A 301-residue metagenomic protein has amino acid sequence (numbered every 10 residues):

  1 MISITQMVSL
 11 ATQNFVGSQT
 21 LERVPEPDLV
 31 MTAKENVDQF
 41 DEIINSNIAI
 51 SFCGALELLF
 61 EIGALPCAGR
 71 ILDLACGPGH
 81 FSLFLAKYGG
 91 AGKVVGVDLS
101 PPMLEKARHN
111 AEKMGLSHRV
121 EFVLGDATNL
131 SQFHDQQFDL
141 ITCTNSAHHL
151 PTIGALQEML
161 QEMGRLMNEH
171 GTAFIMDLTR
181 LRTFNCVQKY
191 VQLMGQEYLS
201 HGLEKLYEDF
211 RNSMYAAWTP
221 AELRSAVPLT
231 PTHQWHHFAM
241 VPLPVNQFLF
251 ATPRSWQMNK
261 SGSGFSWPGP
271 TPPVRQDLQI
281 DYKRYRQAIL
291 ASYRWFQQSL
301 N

Functional and structural regions predicted by a protein language model:
M1-Q39: N-terminal, positively charged/glycine-rich alpha-helical extensions of SAM-dependent methyltransferases
K34-S51: Class I SAM-dependent methyltransferase Rossmann-like catalytic core, especially the SAM/SAH-binding loop
A49-G69: Conserved alpha-helix/loop element of class I SAM-dependent methyltransferases that forms part of the SAM/SAH-binding
L72, H80-N129: Class I SAM-dependent methyltransferase SAM/SAH-binding core
Q132-I141: A short acidic, Gly/Pro-enriched loop at the edge of an enzyme's catalytic core that lines a small-molecule cofactor
Q157-E169: A short glycine-rich, Lys/Arg-flanked "PGG" loop and its adjoining helix->strand segment in the class I
M176-V227: C-terminal alpha-helical "lid/dimerization" subdomain adjacent to the S-adenosyl-L-methionine
N246-N301: C-terminal lobe and adjacent flexible extensions of AdoMet/dcAdoMet transferase-like proteins
